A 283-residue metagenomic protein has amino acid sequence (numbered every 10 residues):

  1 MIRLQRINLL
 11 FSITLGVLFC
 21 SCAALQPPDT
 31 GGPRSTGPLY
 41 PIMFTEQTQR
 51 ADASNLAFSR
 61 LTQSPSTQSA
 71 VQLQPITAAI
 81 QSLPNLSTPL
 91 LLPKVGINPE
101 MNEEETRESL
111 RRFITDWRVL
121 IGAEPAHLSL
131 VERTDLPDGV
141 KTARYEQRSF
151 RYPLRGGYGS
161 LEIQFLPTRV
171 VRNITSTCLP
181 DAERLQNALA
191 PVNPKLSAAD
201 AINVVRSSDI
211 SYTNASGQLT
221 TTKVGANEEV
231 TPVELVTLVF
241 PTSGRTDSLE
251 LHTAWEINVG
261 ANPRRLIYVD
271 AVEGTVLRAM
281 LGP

Functional and structural regions predicted by a protein language model:
M1-F11: Bacterial N-terminal signal peptides that target proteins for export
T14: Flanking scaffold residues of small Cys/His-coordinated metal-binding clusters
L18-S21: C-terminal motif of bacterial Sec signal peptides marking the signal peptidase cleavage site
P27-P283: Segments that shape or occlude catalytic/ligand-binding pockets
